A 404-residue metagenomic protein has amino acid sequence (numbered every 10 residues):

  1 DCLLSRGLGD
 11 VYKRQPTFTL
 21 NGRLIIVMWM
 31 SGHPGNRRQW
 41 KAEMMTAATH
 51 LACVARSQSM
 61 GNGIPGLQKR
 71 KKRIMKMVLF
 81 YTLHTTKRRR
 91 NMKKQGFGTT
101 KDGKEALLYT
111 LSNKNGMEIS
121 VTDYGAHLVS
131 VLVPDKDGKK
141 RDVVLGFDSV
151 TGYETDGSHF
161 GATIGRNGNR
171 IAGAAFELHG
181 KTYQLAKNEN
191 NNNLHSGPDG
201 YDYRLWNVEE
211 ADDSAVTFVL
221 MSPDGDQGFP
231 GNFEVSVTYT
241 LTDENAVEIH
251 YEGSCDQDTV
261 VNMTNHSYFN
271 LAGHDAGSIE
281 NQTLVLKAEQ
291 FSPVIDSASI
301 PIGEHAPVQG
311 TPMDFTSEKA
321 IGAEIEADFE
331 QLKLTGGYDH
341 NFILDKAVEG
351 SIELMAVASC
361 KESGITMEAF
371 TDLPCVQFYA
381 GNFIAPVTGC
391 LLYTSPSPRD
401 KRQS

Functional and structural regions predicted by a protein language model:
D1-Q15, Y393-S404: Single conserved hydrophobic/aromatic residue that forms the stacking wall/gate of nucleotide- or nucleobase-binding
T19-G22, A55, M60-P65: Intrinsic disorder/low-complexity segments enriched in small, polar and charged residues
S31, S57-S59, S397: Serine residues within intrinsically disordered or low-complexity segments
S31, T46-A47: Alpha-helix boundary/capping motif
P34-R37, L51, Y81: Short hydrophobic targeting helices and cationic amphipathic motifs that mediate membrane/organellar targeting
R70-I74, F80-N91: Short, Lys/Arg-enriched N-terminal segments with co-localized hydrophobic residues within the first ~10-30 amino acids
M92-S395: An exposed, glycine/acidic-rich loop-and-rim segment of catalytic or binding clefts
